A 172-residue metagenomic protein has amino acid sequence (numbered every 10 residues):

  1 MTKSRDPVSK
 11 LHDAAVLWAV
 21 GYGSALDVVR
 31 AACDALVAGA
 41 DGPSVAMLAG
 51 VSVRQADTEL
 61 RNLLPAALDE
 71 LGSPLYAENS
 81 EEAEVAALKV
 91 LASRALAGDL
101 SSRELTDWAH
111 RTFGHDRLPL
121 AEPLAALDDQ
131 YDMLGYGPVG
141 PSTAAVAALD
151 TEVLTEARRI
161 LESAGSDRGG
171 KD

Functional and structural regions predicted by a protein language model:
M1-D172: Acidic, Ser/Pro/Thr-rich low-complexity regulatory regions and the short amphipathic helical interaction modules they
